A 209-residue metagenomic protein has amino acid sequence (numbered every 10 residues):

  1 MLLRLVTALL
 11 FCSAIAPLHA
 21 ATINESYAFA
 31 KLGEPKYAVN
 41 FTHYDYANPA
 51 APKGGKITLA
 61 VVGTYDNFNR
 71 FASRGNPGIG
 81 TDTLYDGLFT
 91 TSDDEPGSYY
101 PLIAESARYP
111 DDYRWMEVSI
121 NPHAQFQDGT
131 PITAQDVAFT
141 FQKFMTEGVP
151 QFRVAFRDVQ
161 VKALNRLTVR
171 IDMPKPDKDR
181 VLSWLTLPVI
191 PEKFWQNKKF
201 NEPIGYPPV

Functional and structural regions predicted by a protein language model:
M1-R4: Positively charged n-region of N-terminal signal peptides that target proteins for export
V6-A14: Bacterial N-terminal signal peptides
A16-A20: Sec/Tat signal peptide C-region and signal peptidase I cleavage site
A21-D112, S119, Q142, I204-V209: N-terminal lobe/hinge region of extracytoplasmic solute-binding protein
Y46, F89-D93, Q125, V137 (+2 more regions): Sec-exported extracytoplasmic/periplasmic mature domains
S119-A124, M173-K175: A structural micro-motif recognizing beta-strand termini and the immediately following turn/loop segments
R153-N201: Surface-exposed binding/hinge segments that line and control ligand-binding clefts or catalytic entry sites
